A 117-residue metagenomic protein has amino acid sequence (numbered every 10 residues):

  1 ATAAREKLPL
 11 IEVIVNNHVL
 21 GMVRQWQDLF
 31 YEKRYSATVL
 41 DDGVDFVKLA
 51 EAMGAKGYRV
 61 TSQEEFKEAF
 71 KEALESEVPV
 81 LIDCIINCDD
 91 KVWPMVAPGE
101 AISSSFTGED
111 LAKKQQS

Functional and structural regions predicted by a protein language model:
A1-S117: Thiamine diphosphate
